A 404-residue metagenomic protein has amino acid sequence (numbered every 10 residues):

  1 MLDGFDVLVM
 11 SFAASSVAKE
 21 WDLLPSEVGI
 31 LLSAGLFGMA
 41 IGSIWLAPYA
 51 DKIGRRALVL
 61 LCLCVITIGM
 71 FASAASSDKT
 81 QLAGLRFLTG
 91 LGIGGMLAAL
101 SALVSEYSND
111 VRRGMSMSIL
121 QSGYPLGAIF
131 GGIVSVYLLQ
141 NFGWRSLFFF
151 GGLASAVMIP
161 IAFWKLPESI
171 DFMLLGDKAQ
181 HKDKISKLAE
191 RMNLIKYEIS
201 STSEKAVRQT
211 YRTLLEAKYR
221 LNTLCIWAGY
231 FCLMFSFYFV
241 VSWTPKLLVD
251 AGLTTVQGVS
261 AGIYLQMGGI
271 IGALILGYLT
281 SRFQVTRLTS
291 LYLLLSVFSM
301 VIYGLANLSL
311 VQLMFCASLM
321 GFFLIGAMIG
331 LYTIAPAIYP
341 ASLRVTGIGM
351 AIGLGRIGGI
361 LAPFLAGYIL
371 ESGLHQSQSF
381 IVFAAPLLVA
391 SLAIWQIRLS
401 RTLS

Functional and structural regions predicted by a protein language model:
V17-A18, Y49-A50, V134-F142, L248-V249 (+2 more regions): Interfacial helix-cap and linker-helix signal at transmembrane-aqueous boundaries of multi-pass secondary transporters
D22, G54, A75-Q81, G92 (+3 more regions): Helix-breaking motifs and short loop linkers at transmembrane-helix boundaries and internal kinks in secondary membrane
I41-K79: Conserved MFS/SLC helix-loop-helix module at the cytosolic interface between two early adjacent transmembrane helices
F87-S122: Cytoplasmic helix-loop-helix junction between adjacent transmembrane helices in 12-TM secondary transporters
G114-Q140, A154-S155, I352-A362: Glycine-rich segments within core transmembrane alpha-helices of 12-TM secondary carriers
Q140-G152, L370-A385: A membrane-interface helix-boundary motif in multi-pass transporters
W144-E204, L392-S404: Central mid-sequence intracellular linker of multi-pass
E216-A273: Extracytoplasmic gate region of multi-pass secondary transporters
